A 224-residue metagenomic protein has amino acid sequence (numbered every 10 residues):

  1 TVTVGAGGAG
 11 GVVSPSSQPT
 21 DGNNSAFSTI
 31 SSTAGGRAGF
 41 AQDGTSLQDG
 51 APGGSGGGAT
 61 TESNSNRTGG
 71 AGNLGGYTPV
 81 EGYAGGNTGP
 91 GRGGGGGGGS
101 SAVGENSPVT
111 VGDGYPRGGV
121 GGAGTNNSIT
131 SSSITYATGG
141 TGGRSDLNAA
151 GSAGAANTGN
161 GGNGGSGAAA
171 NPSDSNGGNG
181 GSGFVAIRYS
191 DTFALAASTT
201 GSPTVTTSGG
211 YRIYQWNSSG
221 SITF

Functional and structural regions predicted by a protein language model:
T1-F224: Low-complexity, glycine/proline-biased repetitive segments and flexible coils/loops
